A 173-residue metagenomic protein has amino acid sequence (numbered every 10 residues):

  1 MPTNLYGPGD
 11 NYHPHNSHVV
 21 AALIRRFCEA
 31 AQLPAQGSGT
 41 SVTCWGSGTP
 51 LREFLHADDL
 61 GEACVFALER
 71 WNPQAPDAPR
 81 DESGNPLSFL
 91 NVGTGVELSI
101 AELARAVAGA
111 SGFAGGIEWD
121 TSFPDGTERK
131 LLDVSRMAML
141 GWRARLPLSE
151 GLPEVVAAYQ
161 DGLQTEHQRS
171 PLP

Functional and structural regions predicted by a protein language model:
M1-A22, P50-L51: Flexible, glycine-rich beta-alpha linker
L23, C28-P173: C-terminal substrate-binding subdomain of Rossmann-fold SDR/epimerase-dehydratase oxidoreductases
